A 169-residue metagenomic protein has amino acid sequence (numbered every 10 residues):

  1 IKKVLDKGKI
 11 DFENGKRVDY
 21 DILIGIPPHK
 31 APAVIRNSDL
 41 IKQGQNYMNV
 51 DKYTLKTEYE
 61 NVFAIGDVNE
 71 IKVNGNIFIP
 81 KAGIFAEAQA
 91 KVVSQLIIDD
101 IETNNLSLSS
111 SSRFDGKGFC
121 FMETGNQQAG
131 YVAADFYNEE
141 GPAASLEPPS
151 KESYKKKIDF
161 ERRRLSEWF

Functional and structural regions predicted by a protein language model:
I1-K9: A conserved short coil-to-beta-strand element within the FAD-binding core of flavoproteins
K9-D11, F121: Residue-level detector of beta-strand face positions
E13-G15: Glycine-centered tight beta-turn/hairpin loop motif at sheet-sheet or coil-to-beta transitions
R17-I22, I26-A88: FAD-site-proximal beta/loop scaffold in flavoenzymes
I65-G116, M122: A conserved FAD-binding loop/helix module that cradles the flavin
S110-P142: A contiguous, mid-protein "functional segment" used to position or interact with cofactors/ions or partner subunits
A129-F169: C-terminal auxiliary extensions adjacent to catalytic cores
